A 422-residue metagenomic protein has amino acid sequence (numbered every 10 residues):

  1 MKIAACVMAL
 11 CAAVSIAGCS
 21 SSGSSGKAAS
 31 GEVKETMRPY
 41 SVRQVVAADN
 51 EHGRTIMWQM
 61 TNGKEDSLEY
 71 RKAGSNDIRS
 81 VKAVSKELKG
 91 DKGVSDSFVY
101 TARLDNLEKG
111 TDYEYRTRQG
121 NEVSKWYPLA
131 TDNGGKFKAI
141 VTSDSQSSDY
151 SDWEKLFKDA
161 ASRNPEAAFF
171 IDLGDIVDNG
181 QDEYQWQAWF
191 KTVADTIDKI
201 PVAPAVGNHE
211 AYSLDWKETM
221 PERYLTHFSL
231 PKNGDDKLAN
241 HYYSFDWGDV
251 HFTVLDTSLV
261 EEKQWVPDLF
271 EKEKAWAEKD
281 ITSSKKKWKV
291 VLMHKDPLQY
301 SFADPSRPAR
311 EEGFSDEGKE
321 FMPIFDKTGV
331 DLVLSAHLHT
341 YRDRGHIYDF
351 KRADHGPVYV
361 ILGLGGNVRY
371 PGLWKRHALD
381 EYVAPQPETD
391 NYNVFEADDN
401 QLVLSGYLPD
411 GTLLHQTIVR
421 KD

Functional and structural regions predicted by a protein language model:
K2-S22: Sec-dependent N-terminal signal peptides of Gram-positive bacterial secreted proteins and lipoproteins
A17-V141, S162, V394-D422: Acidic, histidine-bearing metal-coordination/catalytic regions of metal-dependent phosphoesterases
N76-S97, V141-K155, G180, W216 (+5 more regions): Acidic/histidine-rich helix-loop elements that form or flank divalent-metal/phosphate-binding sites at the catalytic
R103, D112-P128, Q185-K285, P308-E312 (+4 more regions): Extended active-site neighborhood of metal-dependent phosphoesterases/phosphodiesterases
E122-L173, D178-N179: An acidic-aromatic substrate-binding cleft motif
V141-S143, F169-D175, P201-N208, V290-H294 (+2 more regions): Active-site neighborhood of phospho(di)ester-bond hydrolases with catalytic His/Asp-centered motifs
S145-S148, I176-N179, N208-Y212, D249 (+5 more regions): Solvent-exposed loop/turn segments at secondary-structure junctions within structured extracellular/periplasmic domains
G174-V177, S284-D304: Short acidic, glycine-rich surface-loop motifs adjacent to enzyme active sites
